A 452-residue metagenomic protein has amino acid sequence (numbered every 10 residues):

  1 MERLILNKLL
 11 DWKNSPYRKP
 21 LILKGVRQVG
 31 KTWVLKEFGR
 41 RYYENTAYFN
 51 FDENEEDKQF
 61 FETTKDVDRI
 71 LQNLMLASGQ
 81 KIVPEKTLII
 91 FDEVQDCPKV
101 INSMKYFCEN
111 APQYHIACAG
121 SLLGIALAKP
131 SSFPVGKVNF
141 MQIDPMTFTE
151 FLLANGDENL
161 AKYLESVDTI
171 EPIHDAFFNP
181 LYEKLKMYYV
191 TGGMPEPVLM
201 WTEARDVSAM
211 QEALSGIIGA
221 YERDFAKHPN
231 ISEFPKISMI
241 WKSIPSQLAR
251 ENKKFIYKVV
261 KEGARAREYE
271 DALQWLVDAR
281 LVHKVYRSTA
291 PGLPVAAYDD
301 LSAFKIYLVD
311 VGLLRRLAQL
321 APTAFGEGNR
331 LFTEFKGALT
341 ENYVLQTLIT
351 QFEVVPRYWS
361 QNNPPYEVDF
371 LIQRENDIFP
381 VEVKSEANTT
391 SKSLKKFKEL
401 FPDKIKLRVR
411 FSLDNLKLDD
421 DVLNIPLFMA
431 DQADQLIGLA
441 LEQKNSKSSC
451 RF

Functional and structural regions predicted by a protein language model:
M1-P16: Pre-Walker A adenine-sensing motif
K13-L21, Q28, E37-R41, D271-F452: A cross-kingdom feature that marks ATP-driven nucleic-acid transaction machinery
K31: Conserved lysine of the Walker
E53-P84: Short glycine-rich substrate-engagement loop in P-loop NTPases that contacts/grips substrate
I82-K99: Conserved P-loop NTPase "ATPase switch" module shared by AAA+ and STAND
I90, H115-S121, Q142: Structural recognition of the conserved hydrophobic beta-strand(s) that form the central parallel beta-sheet of P-loop
G124-F140, L152-D157: Short regulatory helix/loop adjacent to the ATP-binding pocket of P-loop NTPases
L153-Q346, P356-N363: Interdomain hinge/linker elements that couple catalytic modules in large macromolecular machines
